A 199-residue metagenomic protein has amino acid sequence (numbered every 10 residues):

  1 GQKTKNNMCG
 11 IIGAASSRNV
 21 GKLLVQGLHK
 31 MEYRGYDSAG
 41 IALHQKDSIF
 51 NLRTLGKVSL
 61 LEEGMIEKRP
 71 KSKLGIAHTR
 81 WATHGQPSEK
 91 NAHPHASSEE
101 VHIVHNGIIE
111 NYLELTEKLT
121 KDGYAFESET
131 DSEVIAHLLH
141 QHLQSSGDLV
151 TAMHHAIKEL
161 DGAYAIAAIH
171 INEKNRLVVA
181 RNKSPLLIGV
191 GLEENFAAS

Functional and structural regions predicted by a protein language model:
T4-S199: Conserved short alpha-helical segments that host acidic/polar catalytic motifs at enzyme active sites
